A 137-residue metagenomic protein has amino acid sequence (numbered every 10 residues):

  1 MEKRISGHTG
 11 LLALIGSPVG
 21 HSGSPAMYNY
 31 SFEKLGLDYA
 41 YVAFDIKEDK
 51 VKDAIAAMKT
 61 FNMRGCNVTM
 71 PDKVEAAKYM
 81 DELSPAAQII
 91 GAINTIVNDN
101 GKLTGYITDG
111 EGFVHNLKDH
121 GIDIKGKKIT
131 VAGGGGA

Functional and structural regions predicted by a protein language model:
R4-H120: Phosphate/diphosphate ligand-binding glycine-rich loop within oxidoreductases
A13, T130-A132: Conserved beta-strand elements of the Class I
S17, G133-G135: Glycine-rich Rossmann-fold phosphate-binding loop(s) that bind the pyrophosphate of adenine dinucleotide cofactors
F113, G136-A137: Hydrophobic/small residue at the entry helix of a nucleotide-binding pocket
I122-K128: Short helix-loop-beta connector
